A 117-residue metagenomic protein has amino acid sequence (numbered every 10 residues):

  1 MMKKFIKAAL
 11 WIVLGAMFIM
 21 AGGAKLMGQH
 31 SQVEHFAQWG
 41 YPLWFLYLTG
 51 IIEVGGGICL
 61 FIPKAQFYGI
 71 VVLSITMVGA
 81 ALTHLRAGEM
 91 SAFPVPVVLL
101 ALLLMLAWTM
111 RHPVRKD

Functional and structural regions predicted by a protein language model:
M1-G23, I62-D117: Extended, low-polarity transmembrane helix blocks
F5-T49: N-terminal first-folded block
W44-I51, G69-I75: Short hydrophobic alpha-helical membrane-embedded segments
I52-V54, L99: Core segments of transmembrane alpha-helices that mediate helix-helix packing or line hydrophobic substrate/ligand
G55-F61: Generic transmembrane alpha-helix motif of multi-pass integral membrane proteins
